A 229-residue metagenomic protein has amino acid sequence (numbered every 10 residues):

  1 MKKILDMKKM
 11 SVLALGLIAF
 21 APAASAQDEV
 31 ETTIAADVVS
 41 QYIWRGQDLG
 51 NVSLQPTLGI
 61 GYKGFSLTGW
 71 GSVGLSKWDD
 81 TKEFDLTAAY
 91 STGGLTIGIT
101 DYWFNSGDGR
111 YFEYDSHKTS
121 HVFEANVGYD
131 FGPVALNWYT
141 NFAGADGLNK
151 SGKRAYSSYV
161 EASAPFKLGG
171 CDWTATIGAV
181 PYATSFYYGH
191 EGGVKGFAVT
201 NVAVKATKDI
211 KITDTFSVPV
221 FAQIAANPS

Functional and structural regions predicted by a protein language model:
M1-E31: Cleavable N-terminal export/targeting peptides
A26-L75: Short glycine/proline- and aromatic-enriched beta-strand/turn motifs that initiate or cap beta-hairpins
V30-T32, G50-L54, D80-F84, T119-F123 (+3 more regions): Residues that define the transmembrane beta-barrel architecture of outer-membrane proteins
I34-A36, L58, L67-G69, A88 (+6 more regions): Membrane-embedded beta-strand positions of outer-membrane beta-barrel proteins
A36-V38, P56-Y62, L86-Y90, A125-Y129 (+3 more regions): Residues on the lipid-exposed face of transmembrane beta-strands in outer-membrane beta-barrel proteins
D37-Q41, W70-G74, S91, T100-F104 (+3 more regions): Outer-membrane beta-barrel pore domains and translocons
G64, G132-V218, A225-S229: Outer-membrane beta-barrel transmembrane domain signature
L67-S91, T96-H117: Surface-exposed loop and membrane-interface regions of Gram-negative outer-membrane beta-barrel proteins
